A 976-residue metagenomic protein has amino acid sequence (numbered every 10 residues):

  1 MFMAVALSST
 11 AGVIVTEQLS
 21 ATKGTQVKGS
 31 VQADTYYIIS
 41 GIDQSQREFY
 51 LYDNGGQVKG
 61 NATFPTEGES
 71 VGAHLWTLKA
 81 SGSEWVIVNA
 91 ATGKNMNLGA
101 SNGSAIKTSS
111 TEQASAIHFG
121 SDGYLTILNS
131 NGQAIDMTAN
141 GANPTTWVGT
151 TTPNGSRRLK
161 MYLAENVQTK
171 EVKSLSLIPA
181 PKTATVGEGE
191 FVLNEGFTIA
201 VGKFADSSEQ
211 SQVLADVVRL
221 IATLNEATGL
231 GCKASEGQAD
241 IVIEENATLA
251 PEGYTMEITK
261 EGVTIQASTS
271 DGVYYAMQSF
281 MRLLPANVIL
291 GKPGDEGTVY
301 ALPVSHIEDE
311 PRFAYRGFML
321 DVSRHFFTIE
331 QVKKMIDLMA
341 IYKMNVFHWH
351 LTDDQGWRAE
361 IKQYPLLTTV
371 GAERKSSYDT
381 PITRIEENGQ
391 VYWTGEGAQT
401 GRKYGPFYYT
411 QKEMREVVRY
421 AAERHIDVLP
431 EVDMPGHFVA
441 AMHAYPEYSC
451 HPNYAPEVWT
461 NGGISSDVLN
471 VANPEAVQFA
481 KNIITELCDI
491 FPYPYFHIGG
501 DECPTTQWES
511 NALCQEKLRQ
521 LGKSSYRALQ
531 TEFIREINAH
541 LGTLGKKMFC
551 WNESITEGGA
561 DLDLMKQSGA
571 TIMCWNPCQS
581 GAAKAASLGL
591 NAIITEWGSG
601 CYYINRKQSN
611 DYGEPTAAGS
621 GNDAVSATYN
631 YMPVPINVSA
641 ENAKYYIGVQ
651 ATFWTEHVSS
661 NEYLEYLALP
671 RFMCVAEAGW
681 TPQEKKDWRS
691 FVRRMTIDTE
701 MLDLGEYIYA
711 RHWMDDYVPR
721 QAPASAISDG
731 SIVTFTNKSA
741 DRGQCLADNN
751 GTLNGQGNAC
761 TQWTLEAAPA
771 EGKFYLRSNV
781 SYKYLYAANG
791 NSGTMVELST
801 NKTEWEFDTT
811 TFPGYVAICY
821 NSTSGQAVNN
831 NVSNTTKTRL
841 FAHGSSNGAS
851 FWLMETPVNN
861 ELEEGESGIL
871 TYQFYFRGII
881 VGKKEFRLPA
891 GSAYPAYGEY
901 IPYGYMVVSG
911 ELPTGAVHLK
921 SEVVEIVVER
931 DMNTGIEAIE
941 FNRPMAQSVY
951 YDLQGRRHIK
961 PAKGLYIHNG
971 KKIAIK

Functional and structural regions predicted by a protein language model:
G12-T169, P719-E863: Lectin-like carbohydrate-binding module/patch detector with strong preference for beta-trefoil
V167, N859-E863, D931-Q954: Residue-level detector of functionally pivotal "anchor" positions at catalytic/ligand-binding pockets or at interdomain
Q168-F313, Y663, V675-E706: Contiguous, structured surface segment used for ligand recognition
L249-D467, A472-Q478, T485-Y495, E536 (+2 more regions): Feature activates predominantly on carbohydrate-active enzymes
A441-E447, V458-T571, W575-K584, L588: Active-site neighborhood of glycoside hydrolase catalytic domains
M548-I555, A560-P723: Flexible, acidic glycine-rich loops studded with aromatic residues
N860-G868, F874-Y875, G915-M932: Conserved "repeat-terminator" motif of extracellular CCP/Sushi domains
S892-V923: Surface-exposed interfaces of beta-sheet-rich extracellular modules
